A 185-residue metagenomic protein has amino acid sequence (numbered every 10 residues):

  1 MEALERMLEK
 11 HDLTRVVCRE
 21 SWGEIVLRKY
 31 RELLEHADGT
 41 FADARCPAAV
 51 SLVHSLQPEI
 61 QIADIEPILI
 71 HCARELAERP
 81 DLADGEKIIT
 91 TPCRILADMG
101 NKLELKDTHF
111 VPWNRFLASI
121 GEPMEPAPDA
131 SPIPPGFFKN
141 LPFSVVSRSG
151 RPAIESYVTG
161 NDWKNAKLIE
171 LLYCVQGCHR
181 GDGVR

Functional and structural regions predicted by a protein language model:
M1-R185: Iron-sulfur-associated redox domains of electron-transfer enzymes in respiratory and anaerobic energy metabolism
